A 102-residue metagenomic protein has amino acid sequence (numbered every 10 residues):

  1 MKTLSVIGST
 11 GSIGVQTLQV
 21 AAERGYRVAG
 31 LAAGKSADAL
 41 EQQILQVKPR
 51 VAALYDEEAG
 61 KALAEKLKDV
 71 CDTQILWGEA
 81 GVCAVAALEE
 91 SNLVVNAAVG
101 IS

Functional and structural regions predicted by a protein language model:
M1-A52: N-terminal Rossmann-like dinucleotide-binding module
S12, E58, V99-I101: Short glycine-rich anion-binding loops that position phosphate/pyrophosphate groups of nucleotides and phosphorylated
R24-G25, L67-T73: Short helix-capping segments at alpha-helix termini
D38-L40, E58-L63: Short, charged/polar "capping" segments at the starts of alpha-helices and the immediately preceding loops
Q43, A62-D69: Short, aromatic/basic amphipathic alpha-helical patches
K48-V51, V70-C71, L88-L93: Short acidic/histidine-rich motifs immediately flanking catalytic phosphotransfer sites in two-component signaling
A53-Y55, Q74-G81: Short acidic-hydrophobic, aromatic-tinged amphipathic segments that line or gate anion-handling sites
W77-S102: Beta-loop-alpha module in the N-terminal Rossmann-like domain of NAD(P)-dependent dehydrogenases, especially those
